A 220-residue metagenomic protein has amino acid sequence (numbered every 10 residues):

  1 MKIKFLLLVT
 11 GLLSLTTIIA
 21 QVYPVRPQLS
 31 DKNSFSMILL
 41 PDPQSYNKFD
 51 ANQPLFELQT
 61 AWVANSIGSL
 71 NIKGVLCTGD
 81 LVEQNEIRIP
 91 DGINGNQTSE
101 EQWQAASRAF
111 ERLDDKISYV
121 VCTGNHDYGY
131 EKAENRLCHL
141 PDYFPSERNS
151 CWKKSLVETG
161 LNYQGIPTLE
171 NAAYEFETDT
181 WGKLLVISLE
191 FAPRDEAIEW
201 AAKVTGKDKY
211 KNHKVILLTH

Functional and structural regions predicted by a protein language model:
M1-L7: Bacterial N-terminal signal peptides that target proteins for export
L7-T17: Bacterial N-terminal signal peptides
A20-Q97: N-terminal active-site segment of His-dependent metallophosphoesterases
S30, D195-V215: Active-site regions of metal-assisted phosphoester/phosphodiester hydrolases, unifying DNase/endonuclease modules
S34-N47, E175, G182-A192, L218: Active-site-proximal beta-strand elements of phosphoester/diester hydrolases
L39-P41, K73-D80, S118-G124, S188-L189 (+1 more regions): Active-site neighborhood of phospho(di)ester-bond hydrolases with catalytic His/Asp-centered motifs
K48-Q53, R194-W200: Active-site-adjacent loop/helix micro-motif of nuclease/hydrolase catalytic cores
I87-E199, Y210: Extended active-site neighborhood of metal-dependent phosphoesterases/phosphodiesterases
